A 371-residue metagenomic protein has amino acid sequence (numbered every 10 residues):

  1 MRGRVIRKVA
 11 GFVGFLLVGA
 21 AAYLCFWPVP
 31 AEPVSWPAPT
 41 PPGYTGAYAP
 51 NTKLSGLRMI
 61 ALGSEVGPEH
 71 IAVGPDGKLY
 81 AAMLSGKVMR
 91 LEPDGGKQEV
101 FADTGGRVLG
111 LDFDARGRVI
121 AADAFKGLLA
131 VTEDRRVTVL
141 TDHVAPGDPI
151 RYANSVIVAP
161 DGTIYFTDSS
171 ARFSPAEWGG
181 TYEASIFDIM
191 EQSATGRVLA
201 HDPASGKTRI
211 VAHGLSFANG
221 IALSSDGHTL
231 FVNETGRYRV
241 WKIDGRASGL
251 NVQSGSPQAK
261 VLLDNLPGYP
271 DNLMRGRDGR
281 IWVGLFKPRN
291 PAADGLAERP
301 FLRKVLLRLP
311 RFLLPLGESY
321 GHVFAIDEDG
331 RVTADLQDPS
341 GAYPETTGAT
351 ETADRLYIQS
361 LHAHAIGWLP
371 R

Functional and structural regions predicted by a protein language model:
R2-R371: Sequence-structural signature of mature extracellular/luminal beta-sheet repeat domains, prominently beta-propellers
